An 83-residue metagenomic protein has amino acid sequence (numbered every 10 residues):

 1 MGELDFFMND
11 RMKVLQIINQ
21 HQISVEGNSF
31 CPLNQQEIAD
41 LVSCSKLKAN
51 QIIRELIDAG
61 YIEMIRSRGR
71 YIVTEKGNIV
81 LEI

Functional and structural regions predicted by a protein language model:
M1-H21: Short alpha-helical segments that sit at the start of domains
M8-R11, N34, S67-I83: Short, cationic-aromatic polyanion-contact patches
Q20-F30: Short helix-capping/hinge SLiMs at alpha-helix to coil transitions
C31-L41: A short alpha-helical element within helix-turn-helix/winged-helix DNA-binding domains across DNA-binding proteins
S43-D58: Short amphipathic alpha-helical interaction segments
I57-S67: A short, conserved structural fragment
